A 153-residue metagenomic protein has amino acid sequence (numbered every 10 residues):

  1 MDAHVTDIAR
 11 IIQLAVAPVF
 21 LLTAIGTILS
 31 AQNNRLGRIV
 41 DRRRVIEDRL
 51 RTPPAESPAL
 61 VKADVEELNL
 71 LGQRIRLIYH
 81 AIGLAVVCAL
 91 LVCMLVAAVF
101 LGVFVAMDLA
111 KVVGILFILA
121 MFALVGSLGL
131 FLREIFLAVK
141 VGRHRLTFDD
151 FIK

Functional and structural regions predicted by a protein language model:
M1-K153: Cytosol-facing regions at membranes
